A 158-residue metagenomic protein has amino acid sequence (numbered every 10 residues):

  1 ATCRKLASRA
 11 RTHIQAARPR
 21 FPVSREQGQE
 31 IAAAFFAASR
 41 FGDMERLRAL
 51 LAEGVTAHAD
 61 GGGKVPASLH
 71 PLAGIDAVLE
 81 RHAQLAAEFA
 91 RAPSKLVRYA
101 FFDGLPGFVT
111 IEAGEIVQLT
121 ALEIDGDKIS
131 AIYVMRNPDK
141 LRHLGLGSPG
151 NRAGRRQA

Functional and structural regions predicted by a protein language model:
T2-Q84: Solvent-exposed, charged amphipathic helical/linker segments at domain boundaries
D76-A158: Low-complexity, glycine/alanine/valine/leucine- and proline-rich hydrophobic stretches
